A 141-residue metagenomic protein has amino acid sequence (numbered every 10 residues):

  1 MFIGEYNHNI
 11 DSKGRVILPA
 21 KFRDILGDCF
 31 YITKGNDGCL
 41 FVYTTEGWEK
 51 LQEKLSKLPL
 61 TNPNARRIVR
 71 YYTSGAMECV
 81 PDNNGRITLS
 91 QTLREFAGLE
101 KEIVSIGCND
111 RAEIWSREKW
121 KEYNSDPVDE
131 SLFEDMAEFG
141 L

Functional and structural regions predicted by a protein language model:
M1-H8, S12, K21-C79, N83 (+1 more regions): Flexible "stalk/tail and boundary" regions
